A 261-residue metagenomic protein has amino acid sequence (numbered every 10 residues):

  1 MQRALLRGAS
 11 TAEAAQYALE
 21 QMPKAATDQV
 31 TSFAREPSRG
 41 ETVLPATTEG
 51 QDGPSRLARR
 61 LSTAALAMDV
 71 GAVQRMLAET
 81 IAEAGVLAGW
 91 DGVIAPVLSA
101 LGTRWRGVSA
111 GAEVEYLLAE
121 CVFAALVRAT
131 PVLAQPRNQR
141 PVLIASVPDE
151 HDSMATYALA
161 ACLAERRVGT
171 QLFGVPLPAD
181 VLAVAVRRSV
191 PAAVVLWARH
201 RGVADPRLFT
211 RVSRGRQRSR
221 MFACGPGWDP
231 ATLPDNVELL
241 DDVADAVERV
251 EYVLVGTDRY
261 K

Functional and structural regions predicted by a protein language model:
M1-P131: Long amphipathic alpha-helical segments
S109, L117-K261: C-terminal regulatory/effector modules of DNA-binding transcriptional regulators
